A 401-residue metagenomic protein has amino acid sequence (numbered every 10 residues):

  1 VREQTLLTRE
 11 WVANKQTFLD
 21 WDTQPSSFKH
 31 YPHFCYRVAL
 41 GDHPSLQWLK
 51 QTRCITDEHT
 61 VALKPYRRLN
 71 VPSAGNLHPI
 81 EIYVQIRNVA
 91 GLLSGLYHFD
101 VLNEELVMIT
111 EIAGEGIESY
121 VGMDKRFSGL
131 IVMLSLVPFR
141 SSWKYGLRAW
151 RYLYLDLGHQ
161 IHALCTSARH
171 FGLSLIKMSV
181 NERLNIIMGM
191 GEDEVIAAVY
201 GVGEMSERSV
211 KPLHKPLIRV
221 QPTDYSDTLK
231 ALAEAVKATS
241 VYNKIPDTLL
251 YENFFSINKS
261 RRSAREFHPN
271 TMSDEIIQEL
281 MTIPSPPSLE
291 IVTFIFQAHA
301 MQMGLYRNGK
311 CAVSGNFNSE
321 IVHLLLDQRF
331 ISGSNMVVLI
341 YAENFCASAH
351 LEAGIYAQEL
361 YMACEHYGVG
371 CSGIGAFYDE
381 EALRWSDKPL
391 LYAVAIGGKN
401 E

Functional and structural regions predicted by a protein language model:
V1-E359, H366-E401: N-terminal accessory segments that position/regulate proteins before the catalytic core
